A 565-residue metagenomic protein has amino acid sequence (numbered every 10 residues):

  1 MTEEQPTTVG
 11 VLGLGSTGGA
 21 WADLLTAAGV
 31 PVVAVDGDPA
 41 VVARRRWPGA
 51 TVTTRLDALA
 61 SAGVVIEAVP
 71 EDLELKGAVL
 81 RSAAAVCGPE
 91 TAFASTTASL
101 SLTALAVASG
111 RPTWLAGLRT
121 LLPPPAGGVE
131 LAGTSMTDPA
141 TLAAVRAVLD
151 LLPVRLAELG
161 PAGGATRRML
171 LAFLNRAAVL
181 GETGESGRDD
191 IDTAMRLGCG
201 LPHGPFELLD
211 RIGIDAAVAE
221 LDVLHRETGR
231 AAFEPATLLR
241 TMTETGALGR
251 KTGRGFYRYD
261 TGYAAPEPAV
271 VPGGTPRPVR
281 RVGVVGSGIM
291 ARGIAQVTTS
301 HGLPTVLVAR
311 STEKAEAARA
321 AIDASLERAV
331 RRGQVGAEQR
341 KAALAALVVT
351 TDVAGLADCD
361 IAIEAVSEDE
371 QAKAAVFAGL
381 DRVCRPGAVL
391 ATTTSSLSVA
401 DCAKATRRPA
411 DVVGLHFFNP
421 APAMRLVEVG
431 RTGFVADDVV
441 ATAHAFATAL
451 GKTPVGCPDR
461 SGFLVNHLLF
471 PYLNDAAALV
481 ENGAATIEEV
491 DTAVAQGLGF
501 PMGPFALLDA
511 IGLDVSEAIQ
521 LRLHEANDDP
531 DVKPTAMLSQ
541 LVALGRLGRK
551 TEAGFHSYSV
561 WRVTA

Functional and structural regions predicted by a protein language model:
T2-S16, A20-L24, A28-V30, A140-I289 (+7 more regions): NAD(P)-dependent Rossmann-like dehydrogenase/reductase catalytic/cofactor-binding core
L12, V35, T53, A68 (+12 more regions): Structural motif
G37, R46-F93, E313, R328-V389 (+1 more regions): Rossmann-like NAD(P)-binding element
V42, A315: Short alpha-helix immediately C-terminal to the canonical SAM-binding loop
R45, A318, I322: Conserved SAM-binding loop
T51-V64, A147-P153, E158-P161, R196 (+5 more regions): Amphipathic alpha-helical segments at domain termini/boundaries
R81, A92-G160, R167, V389-P458 (+1 more regions): Rossmann-fold dinucleotide-binding core
